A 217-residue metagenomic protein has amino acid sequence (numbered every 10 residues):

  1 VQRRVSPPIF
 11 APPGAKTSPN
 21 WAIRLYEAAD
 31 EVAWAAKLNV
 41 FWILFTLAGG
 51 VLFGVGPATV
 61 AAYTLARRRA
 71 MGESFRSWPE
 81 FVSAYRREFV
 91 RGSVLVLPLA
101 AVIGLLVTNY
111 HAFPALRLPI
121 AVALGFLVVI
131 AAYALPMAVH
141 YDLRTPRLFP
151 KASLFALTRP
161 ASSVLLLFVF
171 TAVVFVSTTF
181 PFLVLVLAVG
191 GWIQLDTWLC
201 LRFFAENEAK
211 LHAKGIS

Functional and structural regions predicted by a protein language model:
V1-I120, V128-T178, F182-S217: Helix-coil boundary and N-terminal low-complexity module in membrane systems
